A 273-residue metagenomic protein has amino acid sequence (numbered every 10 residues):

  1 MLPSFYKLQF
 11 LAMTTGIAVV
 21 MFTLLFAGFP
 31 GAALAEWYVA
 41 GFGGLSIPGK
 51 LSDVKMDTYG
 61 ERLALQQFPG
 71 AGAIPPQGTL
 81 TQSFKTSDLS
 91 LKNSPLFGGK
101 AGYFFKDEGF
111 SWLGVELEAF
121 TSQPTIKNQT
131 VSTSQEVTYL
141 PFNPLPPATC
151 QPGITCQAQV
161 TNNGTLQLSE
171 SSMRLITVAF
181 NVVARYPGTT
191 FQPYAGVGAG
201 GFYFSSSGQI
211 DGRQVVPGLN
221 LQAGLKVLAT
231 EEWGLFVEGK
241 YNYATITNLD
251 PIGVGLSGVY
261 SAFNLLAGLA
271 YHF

Functional and structural regions predicted by a protein language model:
M1-E36: Cleavable N-terminal export/targeting peptides
L34, K106-F110, P187-F191, L228-T230: Outer-membrane beta-barrel channels and translocator barrels
E36-A40, L45-Q167, S171-R174, A179 (+3 more regions): Glycine- and aromatic-enriched membrane insertion/assembly motifs of diderm outer-membrane and organelle channel
Y38-A40, V259-F273: Outer-membrane beta-barrel "beta-signal"
L45, Y103-F105, A184-Y186, L225-V227 (+1 more regions): Residue-level signature of outer-membrane beta-barrel architecture
D53, S205-I210, T247-I252: Short acidic, glycine/proline-rich loop/turn micro-motifs
D88-N93, S169-R174, I210-P217, V254-S261: Replace "Gram-negative outer membrane beta-barrel proteins" with "bacterial and organellar outer membrane beta-barrel
G99-A101, F180-V182, A195, L221-A223 (+1 more regions): Membrane-embedded beta-strands of outer-membrane beta-barrel proteins, especially the hydrophobic/small aromatic
